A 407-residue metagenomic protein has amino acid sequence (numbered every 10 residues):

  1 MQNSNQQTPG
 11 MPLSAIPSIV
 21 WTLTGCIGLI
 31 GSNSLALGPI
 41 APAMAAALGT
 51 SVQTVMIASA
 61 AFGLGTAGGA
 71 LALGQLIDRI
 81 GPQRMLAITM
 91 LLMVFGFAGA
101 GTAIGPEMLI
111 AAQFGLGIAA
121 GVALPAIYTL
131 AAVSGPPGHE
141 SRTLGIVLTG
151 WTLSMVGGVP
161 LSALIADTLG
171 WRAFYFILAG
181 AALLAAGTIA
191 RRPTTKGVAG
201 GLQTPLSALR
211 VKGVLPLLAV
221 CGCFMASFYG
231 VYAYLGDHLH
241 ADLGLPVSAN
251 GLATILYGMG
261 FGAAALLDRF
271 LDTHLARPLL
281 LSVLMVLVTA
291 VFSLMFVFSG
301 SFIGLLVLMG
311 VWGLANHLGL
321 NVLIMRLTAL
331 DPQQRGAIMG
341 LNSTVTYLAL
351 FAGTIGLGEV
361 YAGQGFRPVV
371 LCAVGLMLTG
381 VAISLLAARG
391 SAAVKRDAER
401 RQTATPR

Functional and structural regions predicted by a protein language model:
G49, G81, T102-M108, F298-G300: Helix-breaking motifs and short loop linkers at transmembrane-helix boundaries and internal kinks in secondary membrane
G68-I104: Conserved MFS/SLC helix-loop-helix module at the cytosolic interface between two early adjacent transmembrane helices
A70-G81, A264-A276, Y361: Helix-to-loop junctions at the C-terminal end of transmembrane segments in multipass secondary transporters
G96, E107-L116, I303-V311: Paired small-residue
F114-G150: Cytoplasmic helix-loop-helix junction between adjacent transmembrane helices in 12-TM secondary transporters
P137-H139, G145-A190: Helix-loop-helix hairpin linking two adjacent transmembrane segments in secondary transporters
P278-L323: C-terminal transmembrane helical hairpin of 12-TM major facilitator-type secondary transporters
A329-F366, A373: A late C-terminal transmembrane helix in Major Facilitator Superfamily
